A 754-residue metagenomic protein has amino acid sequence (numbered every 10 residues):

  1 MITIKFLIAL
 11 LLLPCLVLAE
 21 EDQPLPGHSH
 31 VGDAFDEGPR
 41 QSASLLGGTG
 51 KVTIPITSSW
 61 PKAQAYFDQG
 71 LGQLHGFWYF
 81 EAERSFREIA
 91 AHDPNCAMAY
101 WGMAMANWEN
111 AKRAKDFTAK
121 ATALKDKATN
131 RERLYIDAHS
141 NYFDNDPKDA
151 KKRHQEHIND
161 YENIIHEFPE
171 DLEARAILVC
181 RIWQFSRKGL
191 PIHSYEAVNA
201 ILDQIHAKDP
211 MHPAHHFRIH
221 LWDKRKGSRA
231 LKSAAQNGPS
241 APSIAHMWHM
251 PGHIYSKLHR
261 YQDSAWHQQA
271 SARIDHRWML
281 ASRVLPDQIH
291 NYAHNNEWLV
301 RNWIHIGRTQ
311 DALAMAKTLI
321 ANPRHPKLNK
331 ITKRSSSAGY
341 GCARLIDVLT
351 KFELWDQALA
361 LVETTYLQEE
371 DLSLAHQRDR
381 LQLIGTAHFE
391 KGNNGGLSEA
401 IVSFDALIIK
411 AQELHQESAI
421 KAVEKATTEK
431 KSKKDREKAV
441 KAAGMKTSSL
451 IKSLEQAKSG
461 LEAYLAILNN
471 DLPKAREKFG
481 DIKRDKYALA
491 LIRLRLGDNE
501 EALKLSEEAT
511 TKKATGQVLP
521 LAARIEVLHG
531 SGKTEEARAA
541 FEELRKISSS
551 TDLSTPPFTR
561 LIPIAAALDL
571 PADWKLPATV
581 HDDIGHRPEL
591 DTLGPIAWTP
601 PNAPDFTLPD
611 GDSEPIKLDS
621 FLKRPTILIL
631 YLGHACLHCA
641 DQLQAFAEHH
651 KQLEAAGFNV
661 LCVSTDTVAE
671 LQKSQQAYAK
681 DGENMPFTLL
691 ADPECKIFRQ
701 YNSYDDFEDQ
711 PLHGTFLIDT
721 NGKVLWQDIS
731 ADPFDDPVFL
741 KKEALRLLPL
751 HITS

Functional and structural regions predicted by a protein language model:
E20-R218, G227, P239-A241, H259-A270 (+7 more regions): N-terminal alpha-helical interaction modules that lie
F67, M98-G102, R133, A176-I177 (+11 more regions): Alpha-solenoid helical repeat scaffolds
A106, S140, R181, F185 (+10 more regions): TPR/TPR-like alpha-solenoid repeats
V179-W183, K188, Y195, P213-R225 (+3 more regions): Alpha-helical adaptor scaffolds
S550-T607, D619-L622: N-proximal helix/coil linker or "cap" segments that precede and/or mark the start of modular domains
K617-F646: Short active-site neighborhood of thiol/selenol oxidoreductases, capturing the structured segment around
A640-E683, C695-R699: Structural microenvironment flanking redox-active thiols in thiol-disulfide oxidoreductases
P711-S754: Thiol-/selenol-based redox modules, centered on thioredoxin-like and closely related oxidoreductase domains
